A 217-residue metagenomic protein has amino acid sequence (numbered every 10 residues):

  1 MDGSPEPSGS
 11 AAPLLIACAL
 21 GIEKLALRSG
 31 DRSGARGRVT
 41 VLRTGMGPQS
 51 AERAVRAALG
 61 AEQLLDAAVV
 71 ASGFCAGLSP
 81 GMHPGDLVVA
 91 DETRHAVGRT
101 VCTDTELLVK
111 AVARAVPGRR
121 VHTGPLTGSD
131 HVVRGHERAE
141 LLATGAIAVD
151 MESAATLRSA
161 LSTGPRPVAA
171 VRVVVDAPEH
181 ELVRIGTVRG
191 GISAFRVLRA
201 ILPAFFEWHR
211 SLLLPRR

Functional and structural regions predicted by a protein language model:
M1-G118: Metabolite-binding pocket within alpha/beta catalytic cores that recognizes anionic/polar moieties
L20-G21, A76, D130, A155 (+1 more regions): Glycine-rich beta-alpha junction loops
L27-R28, G81-M82, T100, R134-A139 (+2 more regions): Short, well-ordered secondary-structure micro-motifs
R43-G47, V101, V149, V171 (+1 more regions): Glycine- and other small-residue-rich loops at beta-strand/loop junctions that grip anionic moieties
C75-L78, R94-A96, G128-R134, D176: Short, catalytically relevant binding-site loops at active-site mouths
C102-A169: Active-site rim beta-loop-alpha module in soluble metabolic enzymes
A160-R189: Zn-dependent metallopeptidase/amidohydrolase metal-coordination segment
E179-R217: His/Asp/Glu-rich mid-to-C-terminal helical/loop segments that flank catalytic regions of hydrolases
